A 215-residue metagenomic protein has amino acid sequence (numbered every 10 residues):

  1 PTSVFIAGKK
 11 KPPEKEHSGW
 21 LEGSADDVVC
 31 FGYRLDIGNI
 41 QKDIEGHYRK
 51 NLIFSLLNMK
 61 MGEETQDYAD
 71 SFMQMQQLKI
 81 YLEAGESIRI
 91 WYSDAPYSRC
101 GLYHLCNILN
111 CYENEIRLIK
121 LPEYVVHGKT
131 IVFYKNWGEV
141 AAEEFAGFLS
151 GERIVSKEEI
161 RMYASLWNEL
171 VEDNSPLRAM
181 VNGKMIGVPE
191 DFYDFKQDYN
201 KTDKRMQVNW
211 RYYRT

Functional and structural regions predicted by a protein language model:
P1, F31, W91-A95, L121: Short His-Asn-centered micro-motif
P1-E64: A structured, charge-rich N-terminal accessory region that forms the first stable segment of a protein and links
V4-K9, I40-Q41, S98-C106, H127-V132: A short acidic (Asp/Glu
S18, S24-A25, H104-L118: A short alpha->loop->secondary-structure connector
D27-L35, E115-H127: A generic structural motif
Y48-L57, T65-L78, F145, Y163 (+1 more regions): Generic structural signal of hydrophobic/aromatic residues within well-ordered alpha-helices of folded domains
M59-H104: Long, hydrophobic/aromatic-enriched structural stretches that serve as scaffold segments
F133-T215: A conserved mid-domain beta-alpha-beta active-site/ligand-binding segment of alpha/beta enzyme cores
